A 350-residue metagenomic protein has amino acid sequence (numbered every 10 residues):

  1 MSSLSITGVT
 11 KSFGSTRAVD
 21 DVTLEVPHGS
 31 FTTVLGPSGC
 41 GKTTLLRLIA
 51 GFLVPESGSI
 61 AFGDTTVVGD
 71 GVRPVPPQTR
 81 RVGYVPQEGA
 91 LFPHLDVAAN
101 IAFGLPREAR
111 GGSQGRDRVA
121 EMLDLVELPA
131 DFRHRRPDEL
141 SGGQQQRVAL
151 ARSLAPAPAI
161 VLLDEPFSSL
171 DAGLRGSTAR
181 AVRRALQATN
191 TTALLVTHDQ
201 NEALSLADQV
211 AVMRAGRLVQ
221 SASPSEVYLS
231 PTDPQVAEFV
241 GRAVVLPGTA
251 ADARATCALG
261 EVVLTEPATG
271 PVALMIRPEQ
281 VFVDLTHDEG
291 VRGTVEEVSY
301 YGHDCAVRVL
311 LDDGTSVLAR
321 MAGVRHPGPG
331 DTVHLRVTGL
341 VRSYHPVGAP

Functional and structural regions predicted by a protein language model:
G14, L95-Q114, L125-E127: ABC-type ATPase nucleotide-binding domains, specifically the catalytic core motifs of the NBD
T65-G69, S113-D131, R183-Q187: Conserved ABC ATPase "signature" region
V67-G83, R107, G112-S113, D117 (+2 more regions): ABC ATPase NBD coupling module
R136-L140, Q144: Conserved ABC ATPase signature
A157: Conserved catalytic motifs of ABC-family nucleotide-binding domains
R183, Q187, T197-G260: Internal alpha/beta loop-helix hairpins
S225, T232-L274, P278-T294, C305-H326: ATPase nucleotide-binding modules
